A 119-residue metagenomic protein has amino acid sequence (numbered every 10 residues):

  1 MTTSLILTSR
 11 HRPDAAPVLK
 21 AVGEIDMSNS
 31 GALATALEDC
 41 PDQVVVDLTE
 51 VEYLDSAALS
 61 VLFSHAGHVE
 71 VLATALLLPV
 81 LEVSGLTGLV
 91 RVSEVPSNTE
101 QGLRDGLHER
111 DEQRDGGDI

Functional and structural regions predicted by a protein language model:
M1-I119: STAS-like cytosolic regulatory interaction modules
